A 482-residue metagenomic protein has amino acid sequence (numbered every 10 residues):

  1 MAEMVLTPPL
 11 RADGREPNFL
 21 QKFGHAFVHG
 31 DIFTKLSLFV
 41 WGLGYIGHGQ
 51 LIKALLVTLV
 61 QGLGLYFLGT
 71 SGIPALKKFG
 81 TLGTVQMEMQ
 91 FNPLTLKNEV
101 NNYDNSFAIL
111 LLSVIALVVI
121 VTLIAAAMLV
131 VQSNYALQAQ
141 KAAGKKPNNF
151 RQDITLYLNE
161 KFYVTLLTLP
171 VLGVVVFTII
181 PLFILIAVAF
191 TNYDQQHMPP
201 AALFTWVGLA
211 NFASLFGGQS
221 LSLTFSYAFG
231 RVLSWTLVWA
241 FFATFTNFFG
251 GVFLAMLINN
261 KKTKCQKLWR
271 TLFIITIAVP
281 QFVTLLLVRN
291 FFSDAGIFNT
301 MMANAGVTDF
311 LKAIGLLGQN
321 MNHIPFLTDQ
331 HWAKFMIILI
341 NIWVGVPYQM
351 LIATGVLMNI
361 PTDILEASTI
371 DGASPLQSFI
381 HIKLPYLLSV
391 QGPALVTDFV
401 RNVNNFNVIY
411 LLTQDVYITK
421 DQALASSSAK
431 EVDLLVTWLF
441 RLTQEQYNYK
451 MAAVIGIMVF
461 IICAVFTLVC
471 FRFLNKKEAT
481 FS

Functional and structural regions predicted by a protein language model:
M1-A2, V131, M302, L439: Generic low-polarity alpha-helical segments
A2-A26, D31-I32, F39-I46, L51-A54 (+8 more regions): N-terminal signal-anchor/first transmembrane alpha helix
F39-W41, M89-N98, S214, Q219: Pore-loop/selectivity-filter region of tetrameric P-loop cation channels
G49, S71-E88: Transmembrane-helix bundle segments that line or gate the permeation/cavity pathway in multi-pass membrane proteins
T70-K78, F162-S482: A structural signal for multi-pass alpha-helical bundles of membrane permease subunits that mediate small-molecule
M87-S106, R441: Short, membrane-exposed interhelical loops at transmembrane-helix boundaries
